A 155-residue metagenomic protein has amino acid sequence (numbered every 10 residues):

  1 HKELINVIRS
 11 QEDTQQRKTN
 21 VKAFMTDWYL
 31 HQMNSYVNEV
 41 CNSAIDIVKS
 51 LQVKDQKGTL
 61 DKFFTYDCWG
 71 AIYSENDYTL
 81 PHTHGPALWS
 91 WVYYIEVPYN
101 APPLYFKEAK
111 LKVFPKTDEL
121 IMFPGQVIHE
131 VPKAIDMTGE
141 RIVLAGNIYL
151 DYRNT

Functional and structural regions predicted by a protein language model:
H1-D61: Non-heme Fe(II)/2-oxoglutarate
Q56-K133, T138-T155: Catalytic core of non-heme Fe(II) oxygenases with the double-stranded beta-helix
